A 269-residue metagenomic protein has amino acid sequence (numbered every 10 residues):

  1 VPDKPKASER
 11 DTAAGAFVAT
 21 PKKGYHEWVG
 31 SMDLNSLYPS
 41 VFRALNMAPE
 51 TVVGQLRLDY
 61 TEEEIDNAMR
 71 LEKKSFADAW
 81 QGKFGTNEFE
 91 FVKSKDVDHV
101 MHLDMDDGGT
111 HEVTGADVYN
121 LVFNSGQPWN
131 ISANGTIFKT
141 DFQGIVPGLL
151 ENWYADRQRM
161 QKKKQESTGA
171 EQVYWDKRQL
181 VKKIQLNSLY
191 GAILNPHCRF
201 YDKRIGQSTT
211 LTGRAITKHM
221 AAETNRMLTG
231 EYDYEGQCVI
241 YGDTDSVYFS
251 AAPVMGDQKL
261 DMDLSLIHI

Functional and structural regions predicted by a protein language model:
V1-L266: Conserved acidic
